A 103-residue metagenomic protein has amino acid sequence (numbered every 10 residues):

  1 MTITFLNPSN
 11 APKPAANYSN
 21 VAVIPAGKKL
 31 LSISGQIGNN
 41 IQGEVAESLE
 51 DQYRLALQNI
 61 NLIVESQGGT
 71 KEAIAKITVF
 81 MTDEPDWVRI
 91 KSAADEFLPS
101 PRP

Functional and structural regions predicted by a protein language model:
M1-A75, M81-P103: N-terminal presequence-like segments and the immediate start of the first folded domain
